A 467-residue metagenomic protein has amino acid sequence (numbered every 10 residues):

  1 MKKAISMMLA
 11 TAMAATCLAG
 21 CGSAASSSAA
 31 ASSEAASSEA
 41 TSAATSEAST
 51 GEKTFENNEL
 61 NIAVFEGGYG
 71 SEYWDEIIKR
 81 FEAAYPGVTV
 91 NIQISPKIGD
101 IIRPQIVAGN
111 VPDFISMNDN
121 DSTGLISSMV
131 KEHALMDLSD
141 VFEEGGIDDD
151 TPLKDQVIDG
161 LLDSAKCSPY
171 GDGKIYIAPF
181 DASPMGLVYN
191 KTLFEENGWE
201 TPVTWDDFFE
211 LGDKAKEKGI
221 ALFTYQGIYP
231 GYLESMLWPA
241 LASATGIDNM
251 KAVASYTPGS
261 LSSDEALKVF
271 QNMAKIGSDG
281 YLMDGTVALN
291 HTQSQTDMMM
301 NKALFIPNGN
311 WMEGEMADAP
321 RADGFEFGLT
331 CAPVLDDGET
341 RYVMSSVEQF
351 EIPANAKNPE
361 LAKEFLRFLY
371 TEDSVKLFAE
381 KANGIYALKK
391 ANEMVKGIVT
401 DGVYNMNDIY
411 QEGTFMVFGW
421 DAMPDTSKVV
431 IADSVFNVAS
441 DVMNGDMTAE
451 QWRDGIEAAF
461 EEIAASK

Functional and structural regions predicted by a protein language model:
A48-T50, T123-P184, F209, M236 (+1 more regions): Hinge/lid segment of periplasmic solute-binding proteins
S49, K166-F180, M185, F209-P258 (+1 more regions): Extracytoplasmic/periplasmic solute-binding protein
F55-G67, V88-Q93, F114, Y176 (+1 more regions): Short, well-ordered beta-strand elements
K79, A83, T89, V107-A108 (+5 more regions): Extracytoplasmic/periplasmic substrate-recognition and gating elements
R80-G160, T192, E196-E200, N301-F305: Extracytoplasmic "Venus flytrap"/periplasmic binding protein-like
D137-V157, A244-K268, D318-A322, C331-Y342 (+2 more regions): Short, solvent-exposed loop/beta-turn-alpha elements that line the ligand-binding surface or hinge of extracytoplasmic
K214-A215, S255-V287: Glycine-centered hinge/linker elements that transmit conformational signals in sensory and ligand-binding systems
A254, V343-M344, G384-A387, N392 (+1 more regions): C-terminal capping/gating helix-and-loop segments adjacent to ligand/active sites or protein-protein/ligand interfaces
